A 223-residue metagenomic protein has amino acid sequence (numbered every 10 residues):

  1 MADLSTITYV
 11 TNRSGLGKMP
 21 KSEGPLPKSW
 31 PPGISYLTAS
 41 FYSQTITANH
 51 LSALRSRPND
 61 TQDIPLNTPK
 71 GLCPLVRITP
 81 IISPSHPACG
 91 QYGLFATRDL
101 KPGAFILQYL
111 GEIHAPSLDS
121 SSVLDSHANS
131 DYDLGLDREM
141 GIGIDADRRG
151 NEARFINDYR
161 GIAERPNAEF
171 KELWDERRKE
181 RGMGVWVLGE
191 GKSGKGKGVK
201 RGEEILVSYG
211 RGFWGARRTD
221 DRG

Functional and structural regions predicted by a protein language model:
M1-G93, R217-G223: Accessory low-complexity/Zn-finger-associated flanking regions of SET/PR-domain chromatin methyltransferases
T8, S35, S40-F41, Q108 (+4 more regions): Intrinsically disordered, low-complexity N-terminal regions enriched in serine/proline/glycine with scattered basic
R13, S40, T45-I46, A96-D99 (+4 more regions): Generic alpha-helical secondary structure signal
T45, H50, R55-P58, A104 (+6 more regions): Eukaryotic basic, amphipathic alpha-helical target segments in cytosolic regions
T68-P84, A128-R218: Catalytic core of the SET domain in histone-lysine N-methyltransferases, recognizing conserved active-site
P80-S122, E190-F213: Conserved SET/PR-domain catalytic core that frames the SAM/AdoMet-binding pocket
S117, V123-L124, L173, A216-R217 (+1 more regions): General N-terminal targeting signals
